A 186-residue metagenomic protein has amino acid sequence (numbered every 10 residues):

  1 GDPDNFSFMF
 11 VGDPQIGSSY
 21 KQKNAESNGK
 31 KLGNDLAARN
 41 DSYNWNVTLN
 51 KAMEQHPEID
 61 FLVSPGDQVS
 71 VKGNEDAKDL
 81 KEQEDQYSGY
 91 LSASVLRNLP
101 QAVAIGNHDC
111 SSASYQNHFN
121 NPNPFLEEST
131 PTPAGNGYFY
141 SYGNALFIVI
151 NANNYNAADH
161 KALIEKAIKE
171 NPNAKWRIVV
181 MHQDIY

Functional and structural regions predicted by a protein language model:
G1, D67, N154-A157, N171-P172 (+1 more regions): Intrinsic structural disorder
G1-D76: N-terminal active-site segment of His-dependent metallophosphoesterases
F10, S18, N24-A25, I168-Y186: Active-site-proximal loop/helix segment associated with metal-binding centers of metalloenzymes
F10-G12, F61-D67, L99-N107, I150-N151 (+1 more regions): Active-site neighborhood of phospho(di)ester-bond hydrolases with catalytic His/Asp-centered motifs
P14-G17, V71, C110-S111, Y155 (+1 more regions): Active-site loop signature of alpha/beta-hydrolase-fold enzymes
K23, S27-D35, G73-W176: Extended active-site neighborhood of metal-dependent phosphoesterases/phosphodiesterases
